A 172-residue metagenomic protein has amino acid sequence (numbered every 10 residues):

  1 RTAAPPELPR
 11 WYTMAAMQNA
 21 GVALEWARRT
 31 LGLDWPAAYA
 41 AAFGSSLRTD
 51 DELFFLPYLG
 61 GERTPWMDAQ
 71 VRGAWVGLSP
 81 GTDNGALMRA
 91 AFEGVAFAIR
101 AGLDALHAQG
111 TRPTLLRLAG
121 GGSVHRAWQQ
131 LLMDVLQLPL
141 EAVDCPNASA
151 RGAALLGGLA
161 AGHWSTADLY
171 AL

Functional and structural regions predicted by a protein language model:
R1-A119, V124-L172: Active-site core segments that coordinate phosphate-bearing ligands/cofactors across diverse enzyme families
